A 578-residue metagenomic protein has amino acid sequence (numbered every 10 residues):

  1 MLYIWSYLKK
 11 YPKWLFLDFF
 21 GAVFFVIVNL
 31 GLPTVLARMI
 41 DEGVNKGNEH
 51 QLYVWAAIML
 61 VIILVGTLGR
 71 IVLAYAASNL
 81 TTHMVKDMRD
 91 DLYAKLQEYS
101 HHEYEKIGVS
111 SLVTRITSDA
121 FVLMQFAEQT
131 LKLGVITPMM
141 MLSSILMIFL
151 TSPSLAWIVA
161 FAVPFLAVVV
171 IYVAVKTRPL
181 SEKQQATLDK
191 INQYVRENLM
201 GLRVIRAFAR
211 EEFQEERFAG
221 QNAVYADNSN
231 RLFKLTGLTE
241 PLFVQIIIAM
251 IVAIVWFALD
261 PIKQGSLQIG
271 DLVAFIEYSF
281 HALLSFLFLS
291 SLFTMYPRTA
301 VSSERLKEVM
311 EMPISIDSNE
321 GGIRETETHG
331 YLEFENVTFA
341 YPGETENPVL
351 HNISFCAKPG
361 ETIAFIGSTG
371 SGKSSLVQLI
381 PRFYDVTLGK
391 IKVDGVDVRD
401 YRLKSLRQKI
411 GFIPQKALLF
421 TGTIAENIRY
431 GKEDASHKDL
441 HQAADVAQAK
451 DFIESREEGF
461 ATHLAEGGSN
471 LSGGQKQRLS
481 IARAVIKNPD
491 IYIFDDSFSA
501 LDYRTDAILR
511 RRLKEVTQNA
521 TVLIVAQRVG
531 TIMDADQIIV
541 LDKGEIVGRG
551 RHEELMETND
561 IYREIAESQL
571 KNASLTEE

Functional and structural regions predicted by a protein language model:
M1-I4, F20-G21, V28-D41, I62-V109 (+14 more regions): Juxtamembrane helix-loop junctions of ABC transporter transmembrane domains
M1-N29, L36, V44-I58, L73-A77 (+14 more regions): Membrane-integrated ABC transporters
K9-P12, A77, E98-H102, S118-A127 (+9 more regions): An intracellular "coupling" helix at the cytosolic face of ABC transporter transmembrane type-1 domains
K10, W14-I27, I62, Q129-Q184 (+1 more regions): Transmembrane helices of ABC transporter permease
N48-Q51, S143, M147-F161, R231-R305 (+1 more regions): Helix-loop-helix
L92, L96, I205, L306 (+1 more regions): Helix-loop junctions and hydrophobic alpha-helical segments within the transmembrane domains of large membrane
T326-E578: ABC-type nucleotide-binding domain
